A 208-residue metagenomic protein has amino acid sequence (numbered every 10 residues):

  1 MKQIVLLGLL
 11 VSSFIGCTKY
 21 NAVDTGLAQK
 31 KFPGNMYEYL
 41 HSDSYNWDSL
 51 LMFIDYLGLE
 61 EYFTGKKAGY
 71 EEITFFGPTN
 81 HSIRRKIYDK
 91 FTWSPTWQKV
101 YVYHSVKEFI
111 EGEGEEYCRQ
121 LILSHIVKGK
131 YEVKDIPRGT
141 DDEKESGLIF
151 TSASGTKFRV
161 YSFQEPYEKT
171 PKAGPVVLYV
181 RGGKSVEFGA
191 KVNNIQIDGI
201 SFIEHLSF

Functional and structural regions predicted by a protein language model:
K2, F14-L40, F208: Bacterial Sec-dependent N-terminal signal peptides
V5-S13: Bacterial N-terminal signal peptides
P33-H41, S105-G112: Second-shell loop/turn segments in exported
M36-E72: Post-signal-peptide N-terminal segment of Sec-exported extracytoplasmic proteins
S44, I54-E61, G77-N80, I87-K90 (+3 more regions): Sec/Tat-exported extracytoplasmic proteins
L50, F76-I83, E187-F208: FKBP-type peptidyl-prolyl cis-trans isomerase
S82-Y101: Short active-site loop/helix that positions an aromatic residue
W97-V186: Aromatic/histidine-rich interaction motifs
